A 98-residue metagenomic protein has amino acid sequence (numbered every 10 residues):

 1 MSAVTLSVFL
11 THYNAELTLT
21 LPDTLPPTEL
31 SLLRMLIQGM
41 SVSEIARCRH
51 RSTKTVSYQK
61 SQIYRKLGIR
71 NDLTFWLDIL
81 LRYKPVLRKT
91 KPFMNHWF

Functional and structural regions predicted by a protein language model:
M1-S7: General nucleic-acid-binding
V4, L19, Y64-F98: Basic, Lys/Arg-enriched C-terminal extension of HTH/homeodomain DNA-binding domains
S7-S31: Regulatory hinge/linker segments at domain boundaries that couple sensory/effector modules to output domains
P22, E29-S31, V42, D72-F75: A broad helix-preferring feature
E29-L36, I63: Short alpha-helical "packing" element that flanks the helix-turn-helix/winged-helix DNA-binding module
M40-E44, N95-F98: Membrane-interacting alpha-helical segments
S41-L73: Recognition helix of helix-turn-helix DNA-binding domains
